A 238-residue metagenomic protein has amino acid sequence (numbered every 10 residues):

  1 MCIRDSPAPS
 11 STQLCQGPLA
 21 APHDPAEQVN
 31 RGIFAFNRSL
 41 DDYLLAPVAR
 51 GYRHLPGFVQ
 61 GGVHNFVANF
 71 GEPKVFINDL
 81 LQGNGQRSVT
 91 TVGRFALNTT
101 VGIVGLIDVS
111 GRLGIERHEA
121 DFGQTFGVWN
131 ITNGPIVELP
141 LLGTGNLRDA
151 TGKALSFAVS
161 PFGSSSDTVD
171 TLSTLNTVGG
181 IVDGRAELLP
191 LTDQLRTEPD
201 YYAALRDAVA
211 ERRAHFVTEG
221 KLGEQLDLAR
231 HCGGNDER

Functional and structural regions predicted by a protein language model:
C2-G85, L175-R238: N-terminal targeting leaders of membrane proteins
L55, V59-Q60, V89, A96 (+4 more regions): Alpha-helix boundary/capping detector
N65, N69-L147: Mid-length scaffold segments of soluble, non-membrane domains
V109-R112, T125, N130-G220: Surface-exposed interaction patches
